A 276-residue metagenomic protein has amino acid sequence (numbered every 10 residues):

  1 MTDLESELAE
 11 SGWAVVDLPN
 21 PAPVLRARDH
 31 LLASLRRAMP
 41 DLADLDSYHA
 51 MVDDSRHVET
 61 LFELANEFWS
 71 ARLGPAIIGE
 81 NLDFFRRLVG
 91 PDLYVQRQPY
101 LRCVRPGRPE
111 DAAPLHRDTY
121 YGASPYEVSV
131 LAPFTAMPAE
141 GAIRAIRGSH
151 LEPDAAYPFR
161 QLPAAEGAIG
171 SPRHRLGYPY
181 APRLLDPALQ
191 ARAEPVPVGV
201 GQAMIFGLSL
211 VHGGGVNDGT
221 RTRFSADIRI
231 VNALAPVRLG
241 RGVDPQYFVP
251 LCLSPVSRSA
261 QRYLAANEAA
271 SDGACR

Functional and structural regions predicted by a protein language model:
M1-Y94, P195-G199, A266-R276: N-terminal auxiliary "cap/dimerization" subdomain that precedes the catalytic jelly-roll/cupin core of mononuclear
E5-E7, T119-S124, F134-A136, P195-P197 (+1 more regions): A general structural signal for short secondary-structure junctions and capping/turn motifs
W13, Q96-Q98, P125-L131, E140 (+3 more regions): Extracellular structured ligand-interaction cores
L35, L210-R276: Non-heme Fe(II)/2-oxoglutarate
S70-R72, A188-R192, G215: Active-site rim elements
L82-I146, L151: Conserved double-stranded beta-helix
E127-P172, P245-C275: Conserved, charge-rich beta-strand/loop surface module that forms ligand/interface-binding patches within domains
E140-L210: Double-stranded beta-helix
